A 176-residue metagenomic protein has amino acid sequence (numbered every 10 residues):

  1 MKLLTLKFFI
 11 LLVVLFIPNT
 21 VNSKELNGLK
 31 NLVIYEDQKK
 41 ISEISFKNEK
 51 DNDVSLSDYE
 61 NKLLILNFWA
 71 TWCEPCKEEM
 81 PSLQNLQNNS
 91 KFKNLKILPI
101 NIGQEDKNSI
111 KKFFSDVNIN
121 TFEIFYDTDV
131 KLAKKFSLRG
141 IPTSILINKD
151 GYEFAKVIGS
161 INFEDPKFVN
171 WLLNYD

Functional and structural regions predicted by a protein language model:
K7-F16: Bacterial N-terminal signal peptides
N19-E43: N-proximal helix/coil linker or "cap" segments that precede and/or mark the start of modular domains
E43-L64: A short beta-strand-turn-helix
Y59-K62, F92, I119-T121, L138: Active-site acidic short loop of glycosyltransferases
E60, F68-Q84: Conserved redox-active cysteine motifs that mediate thiol-disulfide chemistry, especially di-cysteine Cys-X(1-2)-Cys
I65-L66, I97, S144: Hydrophobic beta-strand anchors of alpha/beta hydrolase catalytic cores
E78-V117, T128-K134: Structural microenvironment flanking redox-active thiols in thiol-disulfide oxidoreductases
K112-N120, D127-L173: Thiol/disulfide oxidoreductase modules built on the thioredoxin-like
